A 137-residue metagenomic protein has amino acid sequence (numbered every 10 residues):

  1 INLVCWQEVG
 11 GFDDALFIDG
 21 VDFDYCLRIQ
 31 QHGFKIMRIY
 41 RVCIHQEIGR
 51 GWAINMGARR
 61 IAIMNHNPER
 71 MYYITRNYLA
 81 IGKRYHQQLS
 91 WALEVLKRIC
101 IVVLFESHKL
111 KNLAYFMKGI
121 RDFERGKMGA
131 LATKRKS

Functional and structural regions predicted by a protein language model:
I1: Active-site-adjacent substrate/metal-binding segments within catalytic domains of carbohydrate-active enzymes
C5-G10, A15-V42: A short, conserved alpha-helix in the catalytic core of glycosyltransferases
I36-R50, L93: Catalytic beta-strand/loop signature of glycosyltransferases that borders the donor
G49-A58: Short, flexible, mixed-charge acidic loops at enzyme active sites
A53, H66, I81-R84: Active-site/pore-lining binding-face segments in mid-to-C-terminal subdomains
A58-Y72: A short acidic, glycine-rich active-site loop that binds or catalyzes chemistry on phosphate/adenosine moieties
K83-S137: Non-catalytic, C-terminal membrane-associated alpha-helical segments of glycosyltransferases
